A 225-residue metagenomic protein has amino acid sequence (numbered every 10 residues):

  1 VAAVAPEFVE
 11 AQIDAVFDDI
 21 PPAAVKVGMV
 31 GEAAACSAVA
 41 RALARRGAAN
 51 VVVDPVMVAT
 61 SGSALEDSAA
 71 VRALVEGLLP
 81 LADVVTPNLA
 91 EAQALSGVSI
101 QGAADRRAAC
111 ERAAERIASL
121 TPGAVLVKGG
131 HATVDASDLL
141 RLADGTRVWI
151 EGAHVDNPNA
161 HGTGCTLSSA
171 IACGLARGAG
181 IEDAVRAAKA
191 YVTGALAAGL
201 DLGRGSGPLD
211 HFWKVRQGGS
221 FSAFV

Functional and structural regions predicted by a protein language model:
V1-L65: Conserved N-terminal subdomain of the carbohydrate kinase-like
V1-V9, S61-L74, I100, A132-L142 (+4 more regions): Active-site-adjacent loop and "lid" segments of alpha/beta metabolic enzymes
A34-A44, G123, A143-R147, E182-D183: Nucleotide and nucleotide-moiety/phosphate-recognizing core
S68-R147, D156: Conserved phosphate/ATP/ADP-binding segment of small-molecule kinases
Q93-A94, N157-I181: Short, small-residue alpha-helix embedded
A109-A118, V148, G180-A195: Short, well-structured alpha-helical segments that form the helix of a local strand-helix-strand
E182-V225: Charged C-terminal helix
